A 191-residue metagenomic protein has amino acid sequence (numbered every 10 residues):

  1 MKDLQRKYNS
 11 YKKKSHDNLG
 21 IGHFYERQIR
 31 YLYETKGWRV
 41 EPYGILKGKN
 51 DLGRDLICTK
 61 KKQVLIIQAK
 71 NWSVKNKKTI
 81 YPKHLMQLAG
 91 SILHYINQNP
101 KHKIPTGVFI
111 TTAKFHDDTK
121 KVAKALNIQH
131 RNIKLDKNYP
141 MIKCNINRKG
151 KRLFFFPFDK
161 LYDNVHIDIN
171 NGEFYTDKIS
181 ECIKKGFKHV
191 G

Functional and structural regions predicted by a protein language model:
M1-G44: Acidic-basic catalytic patches of nuclease active cores, encompassing PD-(D/E)XK and other metal-cofactor nuclease
M1-R6, W72-Q98, D136-P157: Short, composition-biased local secondary-structure segments
Y25-I29, T119, K178: Generic structural signal for hydrophobic residues
K36, L126, K185: Conserved dinucleotide-binding and phosphotransfer motif residues
K36, V40-K61: Active-site metal-binding core of divalent-cation-utilizing nuclease and nuclease-like domains
Q63-V64, A69-N132: Catalytic cores of nucleic-acid endonucleases
L135-G191: Mature, structured domains enriched in cysteine- and short glycine motifs
